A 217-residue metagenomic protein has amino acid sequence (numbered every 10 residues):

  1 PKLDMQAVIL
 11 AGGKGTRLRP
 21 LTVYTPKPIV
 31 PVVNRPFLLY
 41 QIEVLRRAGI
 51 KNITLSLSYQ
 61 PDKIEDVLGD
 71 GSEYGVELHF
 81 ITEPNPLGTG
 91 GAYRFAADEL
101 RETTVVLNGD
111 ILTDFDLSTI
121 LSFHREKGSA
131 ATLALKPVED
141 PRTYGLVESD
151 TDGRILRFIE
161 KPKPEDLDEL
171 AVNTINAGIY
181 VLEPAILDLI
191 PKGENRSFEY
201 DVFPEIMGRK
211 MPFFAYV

Functional and structural regions predicted by a protein language model:
K2-E65: N-terminal glycine-rich phosphate-binding loop and ensuing alpha1 helix
Q6, K51-I53, E77, A130 (+1 more regions): Residues at the starts of beta-strands that form the adenosine-phosphate
L10, V32, S56, I81-E83 (+3 more regions): Generic beta-sheet signal
I29, L146-S149, F203, A215: A structural signal for short hydrophobic beta-strand segments in well-ordered beta-sheet cores
P31, E148, V181-E183: Short, well-ordered beta-strand micro-motif
L39, G90, E199: Glycine-rich phosphate-binding loop at the start of an alpha helix
I50, T104-V105, L112, S118-R125 (+2 more regions): Catalytic-core segments of class I nucleotidyltransferases/pyrophosphorylases that form NMP-activated intermediates
E65-D66, D70-T151, L189-P191: Conserved beta-loop-beta/alpha segment of the NTase-like Rossmann-fold superfamily that binds/positions NTPs
